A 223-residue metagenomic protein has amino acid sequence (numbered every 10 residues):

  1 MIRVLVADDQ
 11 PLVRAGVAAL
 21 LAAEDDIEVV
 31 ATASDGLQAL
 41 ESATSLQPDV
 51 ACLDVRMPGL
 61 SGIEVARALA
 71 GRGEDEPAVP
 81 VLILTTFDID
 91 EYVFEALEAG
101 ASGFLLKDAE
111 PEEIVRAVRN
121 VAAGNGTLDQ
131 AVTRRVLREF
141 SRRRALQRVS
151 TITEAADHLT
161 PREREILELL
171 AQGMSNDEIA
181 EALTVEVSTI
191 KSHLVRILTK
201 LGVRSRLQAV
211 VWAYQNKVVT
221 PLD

Functional and structural regions predicted by a protein language model:
A7-D8, A33, A51: Conserved sequence signature across two-component system core domains
D8, D54, T85: Active-site residues of response regulator receiver
D26-S34, S42, V203: Short hydrophobic/Thr-rich beta-strand motif most characteristic of the beta2 strand and flanking loop of CheY-like
D35-Q38, S61-R67: Acidic catalytic/metal-coordinating carboxylates
L46-C52: Active-site beta3 strand of CheY-like receiver
M57: Receiver (REC) domain active-site loop signature in two-component systems and cognate sites in sensor histidine kinases
Y92-E98, S102-G103, D108-D157, P161 (+2 more regions): Short, flexible helix-to-coil linker/hinge segments that flank and couple to helix-turn-helix
G173-Q208: Recognition helix of helix-turn-helix DNA-binding domains
